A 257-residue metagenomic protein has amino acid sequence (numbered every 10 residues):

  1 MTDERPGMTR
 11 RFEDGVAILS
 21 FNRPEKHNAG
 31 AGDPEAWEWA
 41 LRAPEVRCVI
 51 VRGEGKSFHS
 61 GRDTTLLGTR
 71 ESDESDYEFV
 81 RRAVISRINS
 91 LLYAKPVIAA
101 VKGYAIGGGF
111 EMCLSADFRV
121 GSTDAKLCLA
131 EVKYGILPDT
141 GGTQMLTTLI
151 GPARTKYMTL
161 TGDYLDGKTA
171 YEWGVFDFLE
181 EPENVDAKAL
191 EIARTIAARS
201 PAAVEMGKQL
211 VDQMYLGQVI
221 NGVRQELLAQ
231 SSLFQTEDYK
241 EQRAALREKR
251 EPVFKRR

Functional and structural regions predicted by a protein language model:
M1-E54: Conserved CoA-thioester-binding segment of acyl-CoA-metabolizing enzymes
L19, R23, D33, V51 (+6 more regions): Terminal peptide-recognition signature
P34, E38-E45, T64-K102, L149: An acidic, glycine-rich surface segment that forms the CoA-thioester-binding/catalytic face of crotonase-fold enzymes
W39-A43, I196, L233: Hydrophobic helix-cap positions at the C-terminus of alpha-helices in RecA-like/P-loop ATPase nucleotide-binding cores
K56-S60, I106-G107: Short, active-site-adjacent cap segments at secondary-structure transitions
N89-A202, L228, Q235-T236, E241-A244 (+2 more regions): Crotonase-fold acyl-CoA enzyme core
K208-G217: Short, charged, surface-exposed hinge/linker loops at domain edges that act as mobile lids or interdomain connectors
